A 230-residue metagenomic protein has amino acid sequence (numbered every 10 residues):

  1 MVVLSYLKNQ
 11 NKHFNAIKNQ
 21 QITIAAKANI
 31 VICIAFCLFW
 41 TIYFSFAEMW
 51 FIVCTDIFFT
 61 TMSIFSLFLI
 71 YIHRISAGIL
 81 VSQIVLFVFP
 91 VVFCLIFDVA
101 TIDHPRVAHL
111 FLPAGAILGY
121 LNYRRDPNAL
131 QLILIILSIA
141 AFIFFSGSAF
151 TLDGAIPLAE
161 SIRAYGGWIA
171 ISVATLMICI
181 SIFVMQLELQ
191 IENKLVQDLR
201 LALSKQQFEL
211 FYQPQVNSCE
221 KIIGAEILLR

Functional and structural regions predicted by a protein language model:
M1-Q20: Short, Lys/Arg-rich, polar N-terminal cytosolic tail immediately upstream of the first transmembrane signal-anchor
N15-I22, F68-S82, Y123-L130, C219: Membrane-interface helix-boundary motifs at transmembrane edges
A28-D103, L110-I117: Hydrophobic transmembrane alpha-helices and their membrane-interface boundaries in multi-pass, membrane-anchored
L38-F58, V99-P105, R125-M177: Alpha-helical transmembrane segments and their interfaces in multipass membrane proteins
V107-H109, Q190: Short helix-capping and inter-helix turn/linker motifs at the boundaries of alpha-helical repeat units
Y165-D198: Juxtamembrane or sensor-core-proximal signal-transducing alpha helices that couple sensory domains to cytosolic
I191-R230: Active-site core of bacterial EAL-family cyclic-dinucleotide phosphodiesterase domains
